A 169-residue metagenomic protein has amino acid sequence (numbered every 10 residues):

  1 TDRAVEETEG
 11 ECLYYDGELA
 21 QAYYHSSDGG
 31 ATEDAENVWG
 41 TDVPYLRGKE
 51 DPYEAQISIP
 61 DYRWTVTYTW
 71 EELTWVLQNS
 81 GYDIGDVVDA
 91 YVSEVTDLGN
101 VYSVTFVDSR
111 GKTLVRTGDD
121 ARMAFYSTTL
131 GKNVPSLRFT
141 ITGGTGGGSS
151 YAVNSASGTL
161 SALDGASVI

Functional and structural regions predicted by a protein language model:
T1-I169: Conserved, single-site charged/polar hotspot
